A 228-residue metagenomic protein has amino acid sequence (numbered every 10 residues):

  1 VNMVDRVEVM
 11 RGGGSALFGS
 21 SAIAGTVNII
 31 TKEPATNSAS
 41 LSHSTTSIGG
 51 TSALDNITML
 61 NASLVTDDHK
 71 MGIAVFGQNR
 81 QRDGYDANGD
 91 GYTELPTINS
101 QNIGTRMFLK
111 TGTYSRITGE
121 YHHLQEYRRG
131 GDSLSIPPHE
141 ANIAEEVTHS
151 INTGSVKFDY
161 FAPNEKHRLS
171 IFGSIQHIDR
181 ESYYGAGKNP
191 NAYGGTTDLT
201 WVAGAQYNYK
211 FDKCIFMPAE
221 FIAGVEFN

Functional and structural regions predicted by a protein language model:
V1, V9, S21-S44, N56-N61: N-terminal periplasmic accessory domains that precede and gate Gram-negative outer-membrane beta-barrel machines
M10, I30, N61-V65, F76 (+3 more regions): Transmembrane beta-barrel domains of outer membrane proteins
G25, A39, N56-L60, M71 (+3 more regions): Hydrophobic, lipid-facing positions within transmembrane beta-strands of outer-membrane proteins
P34-S38, T66-M71, T113-R116, F161-R168 (+1 more regions): Short loop/turn motifs that connect adjacent beta-strands in outer-membrane beta-barrel proteins
A39-H43, I73-G77, T105-M107, G119-Y121 (+3 more regions): Membrane-embedded beta-strand positions of outer-membrane beta-barrel proteins
T45-G49, T66-D68, N79-D83, H123-Y127 (+4 more regions): Transmembrane beta-strands of outer-membrane beta-barrel pores
R82-N102, F108-K110, Y114-L169, Q176-D198: Flexible loop and strand-edge segments within Gram-negative outer membrane beta-barrel domains
